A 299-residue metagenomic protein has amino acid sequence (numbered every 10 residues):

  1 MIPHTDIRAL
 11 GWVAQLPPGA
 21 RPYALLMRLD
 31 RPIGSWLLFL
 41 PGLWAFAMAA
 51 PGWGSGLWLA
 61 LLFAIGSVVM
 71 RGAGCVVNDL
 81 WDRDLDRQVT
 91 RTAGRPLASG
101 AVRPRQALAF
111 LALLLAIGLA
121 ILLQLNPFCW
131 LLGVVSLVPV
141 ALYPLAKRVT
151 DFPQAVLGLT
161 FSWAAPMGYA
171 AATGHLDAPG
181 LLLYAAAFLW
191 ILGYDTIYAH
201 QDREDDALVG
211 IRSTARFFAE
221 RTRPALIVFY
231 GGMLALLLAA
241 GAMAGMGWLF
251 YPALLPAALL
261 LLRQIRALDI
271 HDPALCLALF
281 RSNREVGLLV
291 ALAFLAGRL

Functional and structural regions predicted by a protein language model:
I2-R21, C75-V102, T196-A219, I265-L275: Cytosolic, membrane-interface loops and tails of multi-pass inner-membrane proteins
P18-R21, A235, A239-L299: Extended hydrophobic alpha-helices typical of membrane-associated regions
A24-L25, G72-A73, R95-L182, L260-I270 (+1 more regions): Intramembrane alpha-helical segments
R28-L38: Membrane-interface helix starts
W36-A45, P96, L157-A172, F217-E220 (+3 more regions): Small-residue-rich segments of transmembrane alpha-helices in multi-pass membrane proteins, especially helix faces
L40-W81, R91, A112-L123, W130-A141 (+3 more regions): Membrane-embedded alpha-helical segments that form the functional core of polytopic membrane enzymes, especially those
A47-P51, L145-A146, A171-A172, R298-L299: Structural signal for the C-terminal ends of transmembrane alpha-helices and the immediately following loop
L62-S67, R83-G133, L189, L208-W248 (+3 more regions): Multi-pass membrane catalytic core of lipid/isoprenoid biosynthesis enzymes
